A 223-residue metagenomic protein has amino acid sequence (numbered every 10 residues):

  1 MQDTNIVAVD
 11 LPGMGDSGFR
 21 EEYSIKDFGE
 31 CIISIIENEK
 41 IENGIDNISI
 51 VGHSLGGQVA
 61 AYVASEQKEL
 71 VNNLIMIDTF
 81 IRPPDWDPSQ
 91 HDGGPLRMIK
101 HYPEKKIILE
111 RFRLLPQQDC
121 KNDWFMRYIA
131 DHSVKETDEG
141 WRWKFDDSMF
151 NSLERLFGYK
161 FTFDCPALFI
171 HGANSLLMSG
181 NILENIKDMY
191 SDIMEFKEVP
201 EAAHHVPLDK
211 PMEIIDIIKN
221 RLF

Functional and structural regions predicted by a protein language model:
N5-V51, D216: Active-site loop/oxyanion-hole signature of alpha/beta-hydrolase fold enzymes
L11-G15, I81, A203: Alpha/beta-hydrolase active-site loop signature
G52-G56, A60: Gly/Ala-rich beta-loop-alpha elbow adjacent to hydrolase catalytic centers
A61-S65, N72-K105: Flexible "cap/lid" loop of the alpha/beta hydrolase fold
I99, P103-F157: Conserved alpha/beta-hydrolase catalytic His-Asp/Glu region
K135-M189, E195-E198: Conserved serine/cysteine hydrolase catalytic core
V199-P211: Catalytic histidine-centered segment of alpha/beta-hydrolase-like enzymes
L208-N220: Post-His helix in hydrolase/transferase enzymes
